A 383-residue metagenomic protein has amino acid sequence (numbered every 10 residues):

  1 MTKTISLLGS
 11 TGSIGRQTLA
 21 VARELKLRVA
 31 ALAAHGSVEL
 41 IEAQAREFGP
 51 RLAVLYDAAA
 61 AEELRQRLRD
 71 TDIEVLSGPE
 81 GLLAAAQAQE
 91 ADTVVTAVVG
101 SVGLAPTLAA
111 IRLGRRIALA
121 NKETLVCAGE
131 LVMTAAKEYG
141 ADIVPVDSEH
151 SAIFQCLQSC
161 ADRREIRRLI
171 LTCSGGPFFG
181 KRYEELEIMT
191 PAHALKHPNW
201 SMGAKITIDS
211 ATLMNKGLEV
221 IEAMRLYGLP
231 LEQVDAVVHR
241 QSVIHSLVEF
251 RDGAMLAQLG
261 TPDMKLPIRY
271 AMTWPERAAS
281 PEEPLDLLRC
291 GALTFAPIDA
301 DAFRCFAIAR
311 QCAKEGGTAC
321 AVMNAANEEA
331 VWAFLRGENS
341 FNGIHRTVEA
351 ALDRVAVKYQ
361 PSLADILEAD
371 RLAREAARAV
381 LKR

Functional and structural regions predicted by a protein language model:
M1-R383: Catalytic, metal-anchored helix/loop core of enzyme active sites in primary metabolism
